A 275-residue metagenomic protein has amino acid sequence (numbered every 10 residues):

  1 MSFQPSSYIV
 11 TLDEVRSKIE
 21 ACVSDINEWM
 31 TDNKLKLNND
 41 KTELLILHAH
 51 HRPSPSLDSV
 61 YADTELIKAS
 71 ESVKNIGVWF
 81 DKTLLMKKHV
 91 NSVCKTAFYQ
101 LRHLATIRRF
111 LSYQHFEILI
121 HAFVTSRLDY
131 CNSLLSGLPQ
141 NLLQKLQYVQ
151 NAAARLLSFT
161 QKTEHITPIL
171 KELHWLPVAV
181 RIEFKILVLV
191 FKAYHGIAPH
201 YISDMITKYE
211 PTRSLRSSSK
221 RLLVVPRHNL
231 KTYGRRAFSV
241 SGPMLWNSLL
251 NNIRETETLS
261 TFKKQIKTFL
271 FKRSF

Functional and structural regions predicted by a protein language model:
M1-F275: Hydrophobic/basic alpha-helical segments
